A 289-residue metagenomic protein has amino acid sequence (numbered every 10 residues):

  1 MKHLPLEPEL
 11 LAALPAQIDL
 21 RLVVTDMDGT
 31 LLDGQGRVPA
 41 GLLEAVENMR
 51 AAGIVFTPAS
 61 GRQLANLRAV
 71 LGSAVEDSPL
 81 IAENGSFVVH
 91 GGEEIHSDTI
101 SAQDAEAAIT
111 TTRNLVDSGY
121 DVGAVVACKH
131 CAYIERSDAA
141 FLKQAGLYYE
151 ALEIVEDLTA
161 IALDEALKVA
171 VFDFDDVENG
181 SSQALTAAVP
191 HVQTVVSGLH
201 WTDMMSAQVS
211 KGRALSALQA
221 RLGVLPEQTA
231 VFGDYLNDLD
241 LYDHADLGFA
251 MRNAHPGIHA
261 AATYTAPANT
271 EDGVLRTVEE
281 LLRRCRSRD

Functional and structural regions predicted by a protein language model:
E7-A52, F56: N-terminal glycine-/serine-/threonine-rich phosphate-binding loop
A13-L22, P39, M204-D289: Mg2+-dependent phosphoryl-transfer enzymes with acidic/Ser/Thr/Gly-rich catalytic loops
M27, G85, G233-Y235: Active-site metal-binding loops of divalent metal-dependent hydrolases
G29, M49, N84, V169 (+3 more regions): Residue-level signal for inorganic ion chemistry
Q35-F141: Active-site phosphate-binding/coordination module
A51-T57, E76-S78, K168, E227-T229 (+1 more regions): Short active-site oxyanion
S73-E76, E83-N84, A187-P190, H244-A245 (+1 more regions): Short, structured coil segments at secondary-structure junctions
G119-F232, L236-L241: Conserved acidic, metal-coordinating active-site core of Asp-based, Mg2+-dependent phosphoryl-transfer enzymes
